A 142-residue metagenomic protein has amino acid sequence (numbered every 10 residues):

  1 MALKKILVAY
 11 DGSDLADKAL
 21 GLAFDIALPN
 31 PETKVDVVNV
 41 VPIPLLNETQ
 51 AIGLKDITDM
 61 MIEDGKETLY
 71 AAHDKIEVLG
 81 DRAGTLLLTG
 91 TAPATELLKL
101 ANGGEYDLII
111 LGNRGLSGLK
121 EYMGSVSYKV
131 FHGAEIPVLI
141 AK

Functional and structural regions predicted by a protein language model:
M1, E77-I109: Structural beta-alpha unit
A2-A51: Small/aliphatic-rich secondary-structure junction motif
D36-V38, G84-L88, L139: General small-molecule cofactor/ligand-binding pocket signal
L54-E67: A short acidic, glycine-rich active-site loop that binds or catalyzes chemistry on phosphate/adenosine moieties
L111-H132: Glycine-rich, Arg-bearing micro-motifs that act as flexible, cationic patches
I136-K142: Short, flexible loop segments at boundaries between secondary-structure elements
